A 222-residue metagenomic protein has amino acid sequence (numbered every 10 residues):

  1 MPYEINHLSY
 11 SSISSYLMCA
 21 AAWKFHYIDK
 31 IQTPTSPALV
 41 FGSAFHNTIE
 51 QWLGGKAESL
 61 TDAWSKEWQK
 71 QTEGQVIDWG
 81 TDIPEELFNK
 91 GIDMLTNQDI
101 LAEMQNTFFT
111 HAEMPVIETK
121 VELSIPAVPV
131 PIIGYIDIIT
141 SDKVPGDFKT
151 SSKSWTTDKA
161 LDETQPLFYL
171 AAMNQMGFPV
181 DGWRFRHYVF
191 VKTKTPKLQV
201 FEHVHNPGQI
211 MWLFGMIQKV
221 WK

Functional and structural regions predicted by a protein language model:
Y3-E4, L8, W23-K24: An N-terminal structural lobe/cap that precedes and organizes the functional/catalytic core across diverse proteins
H7-L8, L95-I100, V128, D158-K159 (+1 more regions): Metal-dependent nuclease catalytic regions and adjoining charged, substrate-binding loops involved in nucleic-acid end
I13-A57: Nuclease catalytic cores
S15-W23, K56-V76, D181-T193: Short, compositionally biased low-complexity segments
A20-Q32, P145-S151, Q218-K222: Short amphipathic alpha-helical segments and their helix-coil junctions
P37, F41, L87, D162-Q165: Hydrophobic (often cysteine-bearing) scaffold residues that line and stabilize catalytic clefts of nucleotide/cofactor
T48-T119: A non-catalytic, helix-rich entry segment at domain boundaries
H111-M176: Non-catalytic protein-protein interaction segments used by genome-maintenance enzymes to assemble and couple activities
